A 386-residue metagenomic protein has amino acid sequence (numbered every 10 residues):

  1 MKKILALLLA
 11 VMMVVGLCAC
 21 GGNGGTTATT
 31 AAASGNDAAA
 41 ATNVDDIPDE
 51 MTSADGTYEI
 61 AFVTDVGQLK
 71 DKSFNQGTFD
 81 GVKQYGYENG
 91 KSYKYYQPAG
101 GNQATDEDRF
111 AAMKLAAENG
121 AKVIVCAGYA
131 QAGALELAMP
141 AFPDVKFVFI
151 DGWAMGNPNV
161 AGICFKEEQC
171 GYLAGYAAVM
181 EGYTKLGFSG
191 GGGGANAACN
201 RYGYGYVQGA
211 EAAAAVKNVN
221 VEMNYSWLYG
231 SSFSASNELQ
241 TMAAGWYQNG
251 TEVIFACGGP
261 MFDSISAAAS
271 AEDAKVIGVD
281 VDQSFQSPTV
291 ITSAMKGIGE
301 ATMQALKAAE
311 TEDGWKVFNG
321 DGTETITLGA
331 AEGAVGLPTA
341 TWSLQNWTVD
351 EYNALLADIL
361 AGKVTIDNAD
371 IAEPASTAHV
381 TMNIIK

Functional and structural regions predicted by a protein language model:
M1-L9: Positively charged n-region of N-terminal signal peptides that target proteins for export
M12-M13: Methionine-biased hydrophobic packing positions in alpha-helices, especially within tandem helical repeat solenoids
G16-A19: C-terminal motif of bacterial Sec signal peptides marking the signal peptidase cleavage site
G21-G24: Bacterial signal peptide processing site
A28-K386: A residue-level marker of the well-folded mature domains of exported/periplasmic proteins
